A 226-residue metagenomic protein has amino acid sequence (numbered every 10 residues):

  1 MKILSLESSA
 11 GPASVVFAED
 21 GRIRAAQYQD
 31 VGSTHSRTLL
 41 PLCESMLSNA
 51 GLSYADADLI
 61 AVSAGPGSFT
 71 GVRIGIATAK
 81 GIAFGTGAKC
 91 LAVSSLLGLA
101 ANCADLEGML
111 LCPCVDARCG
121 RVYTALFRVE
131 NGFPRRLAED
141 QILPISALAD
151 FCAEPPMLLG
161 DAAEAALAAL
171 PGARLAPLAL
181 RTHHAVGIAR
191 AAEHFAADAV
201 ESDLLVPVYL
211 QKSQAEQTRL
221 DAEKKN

Functional and structural regions predicted by a protein language model:
M1-A64: N-terminal beta-alpha supersecondary unit
A13, T34, G65-F69, R73 (+3 more regions): Gly/Ser/Thr-rich beta-alpha loop segments that engage phosphate groups in nucleotides
E19-I23, I76-T86, V129-N131: A glycine- and small-aliphatic-rich helix-loop capping segment at beta-alpha/alpha-beta transitions that lines
R22, Y28, T34, K89-H183 (+2 more regions): Surface "functional belts" at beta-alpha junctions
S48-A55, F84-V93, D105, M109 (+1 more regions): Phosphate-handling active-site elements
L59-K89, S95: DPxDG-like acidic metal-binding loop motif
P134, P177-N226: Acyltransferase
